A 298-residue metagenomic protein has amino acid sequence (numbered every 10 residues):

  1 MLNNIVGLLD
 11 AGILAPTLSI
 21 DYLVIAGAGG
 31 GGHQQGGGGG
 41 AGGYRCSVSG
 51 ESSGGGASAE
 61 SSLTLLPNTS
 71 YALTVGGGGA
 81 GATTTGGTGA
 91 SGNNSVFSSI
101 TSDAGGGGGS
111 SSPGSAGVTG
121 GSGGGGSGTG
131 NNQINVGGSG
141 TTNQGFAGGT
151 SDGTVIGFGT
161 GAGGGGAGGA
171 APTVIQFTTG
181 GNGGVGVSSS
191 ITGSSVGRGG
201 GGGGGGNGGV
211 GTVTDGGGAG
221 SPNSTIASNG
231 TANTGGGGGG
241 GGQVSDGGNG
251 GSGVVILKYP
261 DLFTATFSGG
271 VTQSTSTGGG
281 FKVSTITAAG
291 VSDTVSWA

Functional and structural regions predicted by a protein language model:
L2-D10, L18-A298: Low-complexity, glycine/proline-biased repetitive segments and flexible coils/loops
